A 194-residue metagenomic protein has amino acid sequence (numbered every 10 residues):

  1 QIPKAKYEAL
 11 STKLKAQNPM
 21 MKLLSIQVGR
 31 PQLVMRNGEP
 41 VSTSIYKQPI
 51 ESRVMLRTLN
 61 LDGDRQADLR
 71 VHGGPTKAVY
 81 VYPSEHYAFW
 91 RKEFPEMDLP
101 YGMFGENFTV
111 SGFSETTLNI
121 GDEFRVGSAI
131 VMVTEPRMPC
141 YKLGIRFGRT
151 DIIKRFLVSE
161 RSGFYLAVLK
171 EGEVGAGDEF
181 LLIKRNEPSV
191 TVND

Functional and structural regions predicted by a protein language model:
Q1-P19: Arg/Gly-rich low-complexity intrinsically disordered repeat tracts
N18-L143, D151, E187-D194: Electropositive, beta-rich accessory/interaction domains or terminal extensions that provide binding surfaces
F104-F113, F156-L166: Short, structured beta-strand/loop micro-motifs enriched in basic residues and often containing a Trp
G121, A176-G177: Loop/turn positions that initiate beta-strands
V133, L166-A167: Short beta-strand His + acidic residue motifs that chelate non-heme Fe in jelly-roll/DSBH and cupin folds
R146-V158: Short beta-strand-turn/beta-hairpin segments enriched in glycine/proline and small hydrophobics that form edge-strand
E171-A176, L182-K184, S189-V190: Conserved SET/PR domain catalytic loop and adjacent active-site segment of histone-lysine N-methyltransferases
